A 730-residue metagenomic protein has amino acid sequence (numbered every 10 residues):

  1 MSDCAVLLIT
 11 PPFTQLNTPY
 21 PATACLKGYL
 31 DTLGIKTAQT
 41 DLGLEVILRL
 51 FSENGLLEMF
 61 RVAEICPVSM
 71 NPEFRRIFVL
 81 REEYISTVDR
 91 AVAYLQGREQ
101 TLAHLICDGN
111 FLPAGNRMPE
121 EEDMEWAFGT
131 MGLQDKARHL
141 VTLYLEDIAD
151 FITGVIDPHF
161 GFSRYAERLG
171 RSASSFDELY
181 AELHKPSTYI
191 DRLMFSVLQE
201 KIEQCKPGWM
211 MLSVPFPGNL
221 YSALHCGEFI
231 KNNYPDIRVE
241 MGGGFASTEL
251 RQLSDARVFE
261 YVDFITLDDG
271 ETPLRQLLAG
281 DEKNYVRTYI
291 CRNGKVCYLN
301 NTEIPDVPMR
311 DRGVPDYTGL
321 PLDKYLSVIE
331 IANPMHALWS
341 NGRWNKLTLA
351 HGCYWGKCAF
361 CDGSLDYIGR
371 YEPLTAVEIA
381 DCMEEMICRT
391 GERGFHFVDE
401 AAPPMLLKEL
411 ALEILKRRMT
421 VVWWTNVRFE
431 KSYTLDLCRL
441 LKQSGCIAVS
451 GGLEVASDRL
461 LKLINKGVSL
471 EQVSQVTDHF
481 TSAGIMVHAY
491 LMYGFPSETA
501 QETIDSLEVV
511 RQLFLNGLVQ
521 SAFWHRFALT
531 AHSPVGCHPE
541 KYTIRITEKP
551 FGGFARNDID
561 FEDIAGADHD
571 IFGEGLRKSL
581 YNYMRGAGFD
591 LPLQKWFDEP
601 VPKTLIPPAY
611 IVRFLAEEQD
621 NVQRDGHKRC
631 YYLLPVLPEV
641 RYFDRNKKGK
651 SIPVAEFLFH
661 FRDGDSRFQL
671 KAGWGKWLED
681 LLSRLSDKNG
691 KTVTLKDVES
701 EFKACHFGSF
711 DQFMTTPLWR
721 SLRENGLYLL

Functional and structural regions predicted by a protein language model:
S2-P11, D31-T32, V46-R164, L179-L183 (+1 more regions): Radical SAM enzyme core and accessory elements
V6-T14, W209, D236-E240, T248 (+2 more regions): Conserved SAM/AdoMet-binding glycine-rich loop
F13-L16, P21-G55, R76, E83-S86 (+4 more regions): Glycine-rich beta-alpha loop elements in corrinoid/cobalamin-binding modules across cobalamin-dependent enzymes
Q39-F51, A246-D255, R459-I464, Y493-Q501 (+2 more regions): Flexible glycine/acidic-rich beta-alpha junction loops that bind and position SAM and/or redox cofactors in anaerobic
L179-E182, V296-K346, K647-I652, R662-F668 (+2 more regions): N-terminal [4Fe-4S]-dependent radical SAM core
Y189-L250, S254-Y261, V377-A380, E384-I387 (+5 more regions): Secondary-structure-rich domain cores
L253, L437, S497-Q512: Catalytic cores of alpha/beta
W339-V377: Canonical Radical SAM [4Fe-4S] cluster-binding loop centered on the CxxxCxxC motif and its immediate flanking residues
